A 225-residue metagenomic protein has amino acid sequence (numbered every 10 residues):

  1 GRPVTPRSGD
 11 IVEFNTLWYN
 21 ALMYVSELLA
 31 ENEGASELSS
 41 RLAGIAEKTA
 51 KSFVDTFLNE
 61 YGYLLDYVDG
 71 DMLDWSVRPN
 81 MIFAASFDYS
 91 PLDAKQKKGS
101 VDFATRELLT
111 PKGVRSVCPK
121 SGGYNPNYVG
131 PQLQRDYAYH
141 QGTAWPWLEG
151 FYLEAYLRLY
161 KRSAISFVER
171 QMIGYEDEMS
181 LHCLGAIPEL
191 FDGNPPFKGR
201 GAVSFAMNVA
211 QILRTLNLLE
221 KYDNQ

Functional and structural regions predicted by a protein language model:
G1-G9: Active-site lining segments of carbohydrate-active enzymes
R7, L17-S121, N125-N127, R170 (+1 more regions): Catalytic cores of carbohydrate-active enzymes
F14-L17, N80-M81, A144, L148-Y152 (+1 more regions): Catalytic-loop motifs flanking and including active-site residues across diverse enzymes
V25, L29-S36, Y156-L159, S163 (+1 more regions): Long alpha-helical scaffolds in large eukaryotic adaptor/regulatory proteins, encompassing alpha-solenoid repeat systems
K98, D102, P146-E154, S166 (+2 more regions): Feature representing long, continuous alpha-helical segments
P119-A164, L213-N217: C-terminal substrate/ligand-recognition segments
A206-Q225: Terminal, non-catalytic domain-edge segments
